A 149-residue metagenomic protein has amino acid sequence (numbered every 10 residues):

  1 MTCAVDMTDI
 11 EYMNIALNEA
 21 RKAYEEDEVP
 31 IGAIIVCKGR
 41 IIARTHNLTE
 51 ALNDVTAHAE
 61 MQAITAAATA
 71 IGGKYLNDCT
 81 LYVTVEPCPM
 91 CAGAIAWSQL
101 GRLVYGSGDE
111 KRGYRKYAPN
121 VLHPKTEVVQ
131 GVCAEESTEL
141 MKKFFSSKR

Functional and structural regions predicted by a protein language model:
M1-E25, P87-R149: Zinc-dependent deaminase
A16, A20-A23, A33, A43 (+2 more regions): Small-residue (primarily alanine) positions within well-ordered alpha-helices, especially packing/interaction faces
D27-I31, N77: Short, basic and Ser/Thr-rich N-terminal targeting/leader segments
I31-G39: Short beta-strand scaffold segments in enzyme catalytic cores
I42-T49, K125: Short beta->alpha transition motifs characteristic of CBS
L48-M61: A short, polar/charged loop-to-alpha-helix boundary motif
H58-Y75: Short, solvent-exposed cationic patches
G73-V85: Immediate flanking context of iron-sulfur cluster ligation sites
